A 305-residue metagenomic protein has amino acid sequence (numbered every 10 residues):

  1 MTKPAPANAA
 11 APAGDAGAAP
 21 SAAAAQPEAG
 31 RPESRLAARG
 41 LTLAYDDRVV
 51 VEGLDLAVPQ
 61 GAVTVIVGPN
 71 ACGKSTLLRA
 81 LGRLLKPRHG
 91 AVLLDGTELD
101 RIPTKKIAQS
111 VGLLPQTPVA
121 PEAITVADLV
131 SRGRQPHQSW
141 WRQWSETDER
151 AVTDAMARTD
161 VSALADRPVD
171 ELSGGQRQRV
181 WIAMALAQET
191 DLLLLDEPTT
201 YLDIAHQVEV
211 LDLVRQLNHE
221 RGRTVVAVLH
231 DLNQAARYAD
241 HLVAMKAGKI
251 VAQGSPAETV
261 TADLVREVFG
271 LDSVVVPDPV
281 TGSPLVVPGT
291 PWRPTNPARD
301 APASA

Functional and structural regions predicted by a protein language model:
L36, V50-G53: Conserved structural motif at the start of ABC-family nucleotide-binding domains
V67-P69: The feature captures the beta-strand-to-loop junction immediately N-terminal to the Walker
G82: Helix-to-loop junction immediately C-terminal to a conserved catalytic motif
G90-E98, I107: Conserved ABC transporter NBD signature motif
S131, E146-L164: Conserved ABC ATPase "signature" region
Q143, P168-L172, Q176: Conserved ABC ATPase signature
L193-E197: Catalytic Walker B motif of ABC-type/P-loop ATPase nucleotide-binding domains
